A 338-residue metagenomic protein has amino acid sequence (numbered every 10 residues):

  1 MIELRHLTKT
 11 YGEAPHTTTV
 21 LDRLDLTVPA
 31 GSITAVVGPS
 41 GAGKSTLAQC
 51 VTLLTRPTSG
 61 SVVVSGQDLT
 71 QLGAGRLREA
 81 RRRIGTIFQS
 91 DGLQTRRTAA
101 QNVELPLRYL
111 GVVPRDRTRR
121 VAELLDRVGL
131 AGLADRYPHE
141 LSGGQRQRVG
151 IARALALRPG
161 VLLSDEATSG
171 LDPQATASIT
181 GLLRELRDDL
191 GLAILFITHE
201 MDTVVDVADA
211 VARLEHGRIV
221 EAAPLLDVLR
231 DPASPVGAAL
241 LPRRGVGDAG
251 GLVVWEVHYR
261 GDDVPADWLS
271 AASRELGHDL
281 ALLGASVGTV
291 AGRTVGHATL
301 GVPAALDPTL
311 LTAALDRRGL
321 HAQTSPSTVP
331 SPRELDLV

Functional and structural regions predicted by a protein language model:
P15-T18, L69-G85, Y109-P114, V228-P232: ABC ATPase NBD coupling module
V37-P39: The feature captures the beta-strand-to-loop junction immediately N-terminal to the Walker
T52: Helix-to-loop junction immediately C-terminal to a conserved catalytic motif
D68, E104, R108, R115-G132: Conserved ABC ATPase "signature" region
R136-H139, L157: Conserved signature/switch motifs of ABC ATPase nucleotide-binding domains
L162-D165: Catalytic Walker B motif of ABC-type/P-loop ATPase nucleotide-binding domains
